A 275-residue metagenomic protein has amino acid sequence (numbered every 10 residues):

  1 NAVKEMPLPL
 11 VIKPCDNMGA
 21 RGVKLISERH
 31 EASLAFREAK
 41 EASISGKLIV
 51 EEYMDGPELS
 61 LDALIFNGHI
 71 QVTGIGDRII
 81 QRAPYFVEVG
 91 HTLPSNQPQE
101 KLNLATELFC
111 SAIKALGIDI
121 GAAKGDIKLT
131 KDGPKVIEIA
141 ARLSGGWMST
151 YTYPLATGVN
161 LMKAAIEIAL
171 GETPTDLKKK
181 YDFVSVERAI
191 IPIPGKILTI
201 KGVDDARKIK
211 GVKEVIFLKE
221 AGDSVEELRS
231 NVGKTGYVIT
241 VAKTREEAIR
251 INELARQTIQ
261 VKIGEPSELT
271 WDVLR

Functional and structural regions predicted by a protein language model:
N1-G22: A conserved helix-loop-beta module that forms one wall/lid of the active-site cleft in ATP-utilizing catalytic domains
M6, L129-K135, R229-K234: A short, glycine/Asx- and small/polar-enriched loop/turn that sits immediately N-terminal to a beta-strand
I12, V50, V72-I75, V136 (+2 more regions): Generic preference for hydrophobic
I12-N17, Y85-F86, G145, L228-G233: Short, flexible turn/loop "capping" segments at secondary-structure junctions
V23-P134, L143: Internal nucleotide-binding/catalytic subdomain
K24, E52, P154, T235-A242: Short, well-ordered beta-strand elements within core beta-sheets of diverse protein domains
N103-G125, K131, A140-L198: Active-site "cap" helix and flanking loop/linker of ATP-utilizing ligase/carboxylase catalytic domains
A164-R275: Peripheral (often C-terminal) accessory segments that flank ATP-dependent C-N-forming ligase machineries
